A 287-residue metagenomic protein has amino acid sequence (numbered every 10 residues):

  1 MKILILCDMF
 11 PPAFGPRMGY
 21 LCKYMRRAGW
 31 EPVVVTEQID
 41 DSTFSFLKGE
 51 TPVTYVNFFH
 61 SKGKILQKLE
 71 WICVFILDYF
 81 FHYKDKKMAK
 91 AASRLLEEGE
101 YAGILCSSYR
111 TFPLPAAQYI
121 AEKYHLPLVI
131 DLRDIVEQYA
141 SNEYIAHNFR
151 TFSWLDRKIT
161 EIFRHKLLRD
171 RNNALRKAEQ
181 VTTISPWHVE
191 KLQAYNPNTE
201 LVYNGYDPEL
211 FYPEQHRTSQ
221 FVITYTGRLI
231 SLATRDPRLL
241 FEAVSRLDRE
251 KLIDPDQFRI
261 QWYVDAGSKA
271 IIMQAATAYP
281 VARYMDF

Functional and structural regions predicted by a protein language model:
M1-F58, Q180, L247: N-terminal subdomain of nucleotide-sugar transferases
Q67-P113, R157-L168: Conserved nucleotide-sugar donor-binding subdomain of glycosyltransferases
F81-M88, I104-Y124, I130-A146: An aromatic- and histidine-rich active-site surface loop
K86, K90, Y119-K123, V136-Q138 (+1 more regions): Membrane-proximal helix-turn-helix segments that form the acceptor-binding/catalytic region of lipid-linked
I184-W187, G205: Carbohydrate-associated surface elements
Q193, Y206-Q220: Acidic anion/phosphate-binding donor-loop and adjacent secondary structure in glycosyltransferase catalytic cores
Q215-P237, F241-V244: Conserved donor-binding/catalytic core segment of Leloir-type glycosyltransferases
L252-V264, K269-F287: Nucleotide-activated donor-binding/catalytic signature segment of Leloir-type glycosyltransferases, i.e., the conserved
